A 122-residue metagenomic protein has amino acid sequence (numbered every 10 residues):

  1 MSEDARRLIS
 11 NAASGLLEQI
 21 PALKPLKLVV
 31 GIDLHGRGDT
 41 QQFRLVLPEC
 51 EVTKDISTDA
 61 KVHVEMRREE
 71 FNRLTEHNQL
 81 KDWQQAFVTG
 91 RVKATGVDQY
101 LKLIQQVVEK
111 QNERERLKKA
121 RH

Functional and structural regions predicted by a protein language model:
M1-H122: Feature captures hydrophobic
